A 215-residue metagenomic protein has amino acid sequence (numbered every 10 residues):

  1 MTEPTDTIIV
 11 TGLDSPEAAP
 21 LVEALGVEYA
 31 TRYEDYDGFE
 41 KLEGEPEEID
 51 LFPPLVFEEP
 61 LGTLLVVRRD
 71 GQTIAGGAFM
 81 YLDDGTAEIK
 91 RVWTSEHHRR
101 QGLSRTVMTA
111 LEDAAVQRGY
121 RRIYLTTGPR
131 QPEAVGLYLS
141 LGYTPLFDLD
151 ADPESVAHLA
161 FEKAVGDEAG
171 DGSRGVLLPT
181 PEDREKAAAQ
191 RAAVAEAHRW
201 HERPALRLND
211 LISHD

Functional and structural regions predicted by a protein language model:
E3-T86, K90, S95, M108-T109 (+3 more regions): Acetyl-CoA-dependent GNAT
E45, D183-D215: Short linear interaction segments
G62, V156-A160: Short hydrophobic/aromatic beta-strand or adjacent loop that forms the aromatic wall/cage of a ligand/substrate-binding
G85, Q101, Q117-R121: Short coil/turn segments at alpha/beta junctions that flank glycine-rich nucleotide-binding fingerprints
H98: Glycine-rich phosphate-binding loop
Q101, R105, R130-F147, D152-A157: Conserved active-site alpha-helix within GNAT-family acetyltransferase domains
M108, A115-T127: Conserved GNAT acetyl-CoA-binding A-motif
D167-Q190: Short, charge-rich, low-complexity interaction segments located in flexible loops at or near secondary-structure
